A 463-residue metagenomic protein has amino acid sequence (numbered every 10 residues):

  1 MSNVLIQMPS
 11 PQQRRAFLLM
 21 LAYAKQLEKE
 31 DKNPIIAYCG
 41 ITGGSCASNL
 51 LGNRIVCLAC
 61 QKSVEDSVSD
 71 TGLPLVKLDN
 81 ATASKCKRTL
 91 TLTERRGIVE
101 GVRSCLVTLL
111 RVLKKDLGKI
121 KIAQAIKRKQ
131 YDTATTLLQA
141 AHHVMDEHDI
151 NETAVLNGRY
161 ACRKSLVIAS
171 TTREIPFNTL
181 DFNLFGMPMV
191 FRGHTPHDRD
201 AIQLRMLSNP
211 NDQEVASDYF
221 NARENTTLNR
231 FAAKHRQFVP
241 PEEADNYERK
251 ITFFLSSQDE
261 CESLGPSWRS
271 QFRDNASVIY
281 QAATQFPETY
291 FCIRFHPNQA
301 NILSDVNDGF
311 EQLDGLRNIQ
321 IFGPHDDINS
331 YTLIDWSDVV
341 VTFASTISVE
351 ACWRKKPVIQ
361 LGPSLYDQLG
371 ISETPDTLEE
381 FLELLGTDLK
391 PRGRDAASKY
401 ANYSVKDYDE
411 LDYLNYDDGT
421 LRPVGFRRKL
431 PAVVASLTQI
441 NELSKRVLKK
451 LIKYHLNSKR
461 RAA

Functional and structural regions predicted by a protein language model:
Q7, K29-T135, F182-A233, L414 (+3 more regions): Conserved N-terminal ligand/cofactor-binding loop architecture of enzyme catalytic domains
P9-L19, V155, E260-P266: A short, glycine/small-residue-rich beta-strand->loop->alpha-helix junction that serves as a flexible
R14-E30, Q271-Q285: Histidine-anchored nucleotide/phosphate-binding helix
L19, H325-E373: A donor-sugar binding/catalytic signature common to diverse glycosyltransferases and related nucleotide-sugar
L137-R192: Conserved nucleotide-sugar donor-interacting segment of glycosyltransferase catalytic cores, predominantly GT-B
N225-F310: Conserved catalytic-core segment of nucleotide-activated headgroup transferases in glycan assembly
N307-P324: Nucleotide-activated donor-binding/catalytic signature segment of Leloir-type glycosyltransferases, i.e., the conserved
P375-A463: Long, C-terminal catalytic modules of enzymes
